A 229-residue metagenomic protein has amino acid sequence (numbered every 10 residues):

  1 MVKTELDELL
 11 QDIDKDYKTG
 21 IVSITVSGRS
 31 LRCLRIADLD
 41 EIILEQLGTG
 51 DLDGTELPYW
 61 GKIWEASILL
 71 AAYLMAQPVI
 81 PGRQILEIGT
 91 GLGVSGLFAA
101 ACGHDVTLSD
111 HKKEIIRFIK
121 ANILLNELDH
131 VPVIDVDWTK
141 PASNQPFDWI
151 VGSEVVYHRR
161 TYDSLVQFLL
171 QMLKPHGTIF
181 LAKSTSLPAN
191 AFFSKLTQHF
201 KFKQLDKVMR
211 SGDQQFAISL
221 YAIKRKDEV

Functional and structural regions predicted by a protein language model:
M1-V229: S-adenosylmethionine-dependent methyltransferases
